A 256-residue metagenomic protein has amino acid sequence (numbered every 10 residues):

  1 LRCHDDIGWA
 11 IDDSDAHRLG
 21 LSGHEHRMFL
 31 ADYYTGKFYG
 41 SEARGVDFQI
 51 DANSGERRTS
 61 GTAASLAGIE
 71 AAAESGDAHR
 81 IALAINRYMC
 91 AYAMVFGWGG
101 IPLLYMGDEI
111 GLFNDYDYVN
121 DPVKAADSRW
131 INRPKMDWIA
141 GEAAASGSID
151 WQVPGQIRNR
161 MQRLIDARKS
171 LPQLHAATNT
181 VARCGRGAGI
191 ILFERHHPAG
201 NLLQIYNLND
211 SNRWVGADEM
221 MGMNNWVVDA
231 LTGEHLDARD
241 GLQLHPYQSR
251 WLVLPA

Functional and structural regions predicted by a protein language model:
L1-A256: Active-site and adjacent substrate-binding regions of carbohydrate-active enzymes
